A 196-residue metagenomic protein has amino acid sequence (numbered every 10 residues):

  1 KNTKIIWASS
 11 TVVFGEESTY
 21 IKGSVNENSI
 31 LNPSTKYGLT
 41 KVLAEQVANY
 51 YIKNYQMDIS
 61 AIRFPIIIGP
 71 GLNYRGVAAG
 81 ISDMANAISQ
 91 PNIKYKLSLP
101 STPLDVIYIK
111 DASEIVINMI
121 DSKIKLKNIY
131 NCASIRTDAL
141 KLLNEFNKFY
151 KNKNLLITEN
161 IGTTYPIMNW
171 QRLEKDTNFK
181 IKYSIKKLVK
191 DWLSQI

Functional and structural regions predicted by a protein language model:
K1-K36: Conserved Rossmann-fold NAD(P)-dependent oxidoreductase catalytic core, especially the SDR/UDP-sugar
K4-S9, S60-I66, D105-V106, N131: Structural signature of the Rossmann-like NAD(P)-dependent dehydrogenase/reductase core
V13-F14, I67-G69, A112, T137: Conserved sequence/active-site signature of Rossmann-fold short-chain dehydrogenase/reductase
E16-S18, P70-R75, R172: Short beta-loop-alpha junction of Rossmann-like oxidoreductase domains
K36, T40-L43: Active-site helix of classical SDR
N49-P103: NAD(P)-dependent short-chain dehydrogenase/reductase
N92, L97-P100, D105-I196: C-terminal substrate-binding subdomain of Rossmann-fold SDR/epimerase-dehydratase oxidoreductases
